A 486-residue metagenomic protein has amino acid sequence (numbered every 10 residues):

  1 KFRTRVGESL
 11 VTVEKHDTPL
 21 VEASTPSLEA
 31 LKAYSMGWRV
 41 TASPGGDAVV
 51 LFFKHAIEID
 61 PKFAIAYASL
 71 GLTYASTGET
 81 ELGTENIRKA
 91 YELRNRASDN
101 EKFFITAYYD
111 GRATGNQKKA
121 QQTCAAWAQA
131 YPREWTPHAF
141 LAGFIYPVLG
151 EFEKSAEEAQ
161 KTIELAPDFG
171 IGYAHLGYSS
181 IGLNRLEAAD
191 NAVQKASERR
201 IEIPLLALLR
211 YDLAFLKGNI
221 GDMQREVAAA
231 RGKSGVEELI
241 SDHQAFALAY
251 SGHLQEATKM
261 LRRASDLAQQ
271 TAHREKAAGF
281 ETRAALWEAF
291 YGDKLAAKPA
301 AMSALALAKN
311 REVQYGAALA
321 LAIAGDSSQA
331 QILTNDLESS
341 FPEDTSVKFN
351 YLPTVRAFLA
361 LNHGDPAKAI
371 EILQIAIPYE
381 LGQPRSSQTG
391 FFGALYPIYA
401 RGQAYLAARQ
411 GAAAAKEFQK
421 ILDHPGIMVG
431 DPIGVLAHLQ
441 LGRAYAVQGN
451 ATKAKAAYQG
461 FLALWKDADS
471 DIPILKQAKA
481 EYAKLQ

Functional and structural regions predicted by a protein language model:
K1-P204, G221, S234-V236, K368-A369 (+4 more regions): Acidic, proline/glycine-rich low-complexity intrinsically disordered segments
V13-Y34, Y91-K102, A230, Q270-K276 (+3 more regions): TPR-adjacent "capping" and linker segments in tetratricopeptide-repeat scaffold/adaptor proteins
L28, S35, S69, I105-T106 (+13 more regions): "A position-specific structural signal for the A-helix of alpha-solenoid helical repeats
V40, Y74, D110-G111, I145-Y146 (+9 more regions): Residue at a conserved register position within TPR or TPR-like alpha-solenoid repeats
E58, Y91-E92, Q129, E164 (+8 more regions): Amphipathic alpha-helical segments of tetratricopeptide repeats
K62, S98-F103, R133, D168 (+9 more regions): Structural signature of alpha-solenoid helical repeat junctions
A66, N100, P137-H138, G172 (+9 more regions): TPR alpha-solenoid repeat register
K455-Q486: Terminal, low-structured helical/coil segments at or just beyond the last alpha-helical repeat
